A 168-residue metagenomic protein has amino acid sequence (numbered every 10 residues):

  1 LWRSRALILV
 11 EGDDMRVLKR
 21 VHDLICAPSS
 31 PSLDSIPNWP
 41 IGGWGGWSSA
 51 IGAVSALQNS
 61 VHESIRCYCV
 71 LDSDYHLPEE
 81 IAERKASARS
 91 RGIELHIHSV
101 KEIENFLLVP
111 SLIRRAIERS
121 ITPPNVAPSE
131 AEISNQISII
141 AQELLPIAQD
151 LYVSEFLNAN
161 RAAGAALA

Functional and structural regions predicted by a protein language model:
L1-V10, T122-V126: ABC transporter nucleotide-binding domain
R5-V100: Conserved helicase/translocase motor-coupling segment
D72-L167: Activity-critical C-terminal alpha-helical subdomain
